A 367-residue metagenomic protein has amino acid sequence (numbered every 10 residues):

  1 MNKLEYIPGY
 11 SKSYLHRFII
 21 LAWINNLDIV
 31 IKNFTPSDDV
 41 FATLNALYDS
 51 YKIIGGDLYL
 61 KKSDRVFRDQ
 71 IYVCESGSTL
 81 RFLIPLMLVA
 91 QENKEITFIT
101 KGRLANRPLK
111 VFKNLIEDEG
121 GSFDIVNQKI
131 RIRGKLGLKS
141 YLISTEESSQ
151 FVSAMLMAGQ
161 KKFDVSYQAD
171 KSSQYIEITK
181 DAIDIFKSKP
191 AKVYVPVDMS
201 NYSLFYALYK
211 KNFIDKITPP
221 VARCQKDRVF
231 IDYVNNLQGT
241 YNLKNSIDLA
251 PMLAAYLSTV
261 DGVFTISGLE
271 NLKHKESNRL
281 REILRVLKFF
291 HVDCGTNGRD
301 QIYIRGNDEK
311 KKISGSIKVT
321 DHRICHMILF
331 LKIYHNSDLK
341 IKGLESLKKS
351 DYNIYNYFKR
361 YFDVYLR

Functional and structural regions predicted by a protein language model:
M1-R367: Short, structured segments at the rim of ligand-binding sites
